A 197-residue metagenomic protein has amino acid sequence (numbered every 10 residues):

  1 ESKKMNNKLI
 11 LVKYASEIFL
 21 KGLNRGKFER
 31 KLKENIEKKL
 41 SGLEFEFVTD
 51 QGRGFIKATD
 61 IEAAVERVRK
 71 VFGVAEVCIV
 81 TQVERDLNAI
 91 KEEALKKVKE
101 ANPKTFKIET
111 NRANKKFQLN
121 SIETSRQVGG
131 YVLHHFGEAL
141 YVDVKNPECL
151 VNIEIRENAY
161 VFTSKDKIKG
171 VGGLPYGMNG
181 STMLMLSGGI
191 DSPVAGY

Functional and structural regions predicted by a protein language model:
S2-M183, P193-Y197: RNA-binding accessory domains that recognize and position tRNA/RNA substrates
